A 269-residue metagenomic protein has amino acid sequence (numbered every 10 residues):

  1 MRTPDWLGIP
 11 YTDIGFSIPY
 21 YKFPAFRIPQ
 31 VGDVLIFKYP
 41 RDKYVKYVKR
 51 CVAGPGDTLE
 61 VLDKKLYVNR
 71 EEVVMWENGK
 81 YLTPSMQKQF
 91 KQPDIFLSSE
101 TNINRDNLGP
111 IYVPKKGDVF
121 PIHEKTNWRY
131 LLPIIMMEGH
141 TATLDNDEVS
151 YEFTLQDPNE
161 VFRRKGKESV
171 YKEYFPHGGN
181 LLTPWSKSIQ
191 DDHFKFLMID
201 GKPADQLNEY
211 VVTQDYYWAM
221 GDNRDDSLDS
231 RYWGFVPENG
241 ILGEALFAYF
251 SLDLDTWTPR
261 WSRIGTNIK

Functional and structural regions predicted by a protein language model:
M1-K269: Soluble "head" domains of membrane/secretory-pathway proteins
